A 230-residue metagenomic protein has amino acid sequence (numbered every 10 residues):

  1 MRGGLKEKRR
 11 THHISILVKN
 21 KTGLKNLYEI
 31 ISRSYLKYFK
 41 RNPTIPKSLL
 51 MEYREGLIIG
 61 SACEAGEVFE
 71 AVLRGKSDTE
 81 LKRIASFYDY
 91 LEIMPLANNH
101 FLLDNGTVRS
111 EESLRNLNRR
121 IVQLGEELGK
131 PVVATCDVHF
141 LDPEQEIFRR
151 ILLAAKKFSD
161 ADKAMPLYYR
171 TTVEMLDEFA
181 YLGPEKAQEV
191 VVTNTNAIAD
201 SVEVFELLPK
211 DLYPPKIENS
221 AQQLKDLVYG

Functional and structural regions predicted by a protein language model:
M1-G230: Phosphodiester-processing cores and adjacent nucleic acid-binding clamps
